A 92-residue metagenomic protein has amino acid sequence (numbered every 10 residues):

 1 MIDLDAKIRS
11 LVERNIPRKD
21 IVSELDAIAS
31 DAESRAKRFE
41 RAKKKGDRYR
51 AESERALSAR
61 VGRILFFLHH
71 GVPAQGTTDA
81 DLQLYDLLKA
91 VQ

Functional and structural regions predicted by a protein language model:
I2-E13: Short, charge-rich amphipathic alpha-helices with coiled-coil/heptad character
S10, S30, D79-A80: Serine/threonine-rich, low-complexity intrinsically disordered segments
V12-V22, K37-E52, V72-T78: Charged, low-complexity interaction regions
I21-R35, L57: Short amphipathic alpha-helical heptad-repeat segments
Y49, A56-A59: Short, glycine/alanine-rich amphipathic alpha-helical segment that often forms an alpha-turn-alpha hairpin
A59-Q92: Amphipathic alpha-helical binding modules
